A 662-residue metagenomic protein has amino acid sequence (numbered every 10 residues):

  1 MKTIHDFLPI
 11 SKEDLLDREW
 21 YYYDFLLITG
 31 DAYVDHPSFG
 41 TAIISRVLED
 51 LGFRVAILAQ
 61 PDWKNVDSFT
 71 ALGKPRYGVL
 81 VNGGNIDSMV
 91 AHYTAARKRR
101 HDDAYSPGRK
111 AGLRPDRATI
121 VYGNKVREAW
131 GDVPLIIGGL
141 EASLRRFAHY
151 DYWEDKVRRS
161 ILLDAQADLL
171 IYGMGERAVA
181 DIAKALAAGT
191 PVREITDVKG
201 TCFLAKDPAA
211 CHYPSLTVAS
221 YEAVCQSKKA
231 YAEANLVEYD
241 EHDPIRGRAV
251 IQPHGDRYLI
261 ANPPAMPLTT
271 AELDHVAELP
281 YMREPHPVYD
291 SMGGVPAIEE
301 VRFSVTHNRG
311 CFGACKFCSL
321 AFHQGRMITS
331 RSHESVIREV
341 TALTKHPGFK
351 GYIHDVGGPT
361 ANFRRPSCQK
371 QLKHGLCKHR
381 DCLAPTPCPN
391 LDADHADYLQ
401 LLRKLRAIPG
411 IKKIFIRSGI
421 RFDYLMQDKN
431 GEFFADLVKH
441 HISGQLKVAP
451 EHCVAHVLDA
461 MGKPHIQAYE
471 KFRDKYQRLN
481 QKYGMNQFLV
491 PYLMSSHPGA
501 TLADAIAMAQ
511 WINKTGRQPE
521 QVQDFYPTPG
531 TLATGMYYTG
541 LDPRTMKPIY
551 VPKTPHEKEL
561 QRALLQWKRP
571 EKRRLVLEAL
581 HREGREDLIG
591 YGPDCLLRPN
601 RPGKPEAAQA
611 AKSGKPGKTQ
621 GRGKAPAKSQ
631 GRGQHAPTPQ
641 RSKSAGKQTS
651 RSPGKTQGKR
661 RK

Functional and structural regions predicted by a protein language model:
K2-Y22, A32, E233-S304: N-terminal [4Fe-4S]-dependent radical SAM core
L27, I43, L58, D62-W63 (+3 more regions): Conserved SAM/AdoMet-binding glycine-rich loop
I28-D31, M292-S319, T344, Y352: N-terminal pre-triad scaffold of radical SAM enzymes
G40, A59-H254, A261-N262, M266 (+1 more regions): Glycine-rich beta-alpha loop elements in corrinoid/cobalamin-binding modules across cobalamin-dependent enzymes
K64, R193-D243, D256, P264-L268 (+8 more regions): Terminal amphipathic helices with adjacent charged low-complexity linkers/tails
D87-A96, L144-R146, E176-D181, A205-A210 (+7 more regions): Flexible glycine/acidic-rich beta-alpha junction loops that bind and position SAM and/or redox cofactors in anaerobic
D168, V276, C311, C315 (+4 more regions): Conserved, mostly hydrophobic/aromatic
K604-K662: Intrinsically disordered, Lys/Arg-rich low-complexity segments
